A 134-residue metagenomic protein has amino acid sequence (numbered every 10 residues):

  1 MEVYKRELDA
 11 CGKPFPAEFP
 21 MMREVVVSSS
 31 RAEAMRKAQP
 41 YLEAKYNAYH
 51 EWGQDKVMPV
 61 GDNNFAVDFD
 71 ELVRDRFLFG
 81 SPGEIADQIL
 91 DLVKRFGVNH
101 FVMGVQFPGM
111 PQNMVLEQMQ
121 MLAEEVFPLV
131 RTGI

Functional and structural regions predicted by a protein language model:
M1-I134: Active-site-adjacent structural elements that line small-molecule/cofactor binding pockets in enzymes
